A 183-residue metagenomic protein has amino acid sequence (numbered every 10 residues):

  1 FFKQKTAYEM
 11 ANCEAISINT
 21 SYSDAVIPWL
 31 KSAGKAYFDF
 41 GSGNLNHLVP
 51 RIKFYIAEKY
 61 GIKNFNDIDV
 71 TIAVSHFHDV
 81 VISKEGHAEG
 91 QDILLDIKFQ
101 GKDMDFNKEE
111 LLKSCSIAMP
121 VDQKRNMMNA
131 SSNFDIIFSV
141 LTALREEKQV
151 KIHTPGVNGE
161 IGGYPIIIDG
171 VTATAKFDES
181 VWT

Functional and structural regions predicted by a protein language model:
F2-M10, E14: Positively charged, low-complexity/disordered segments
E9, I16-I97, M127: Rossmann-like dinucleotide-binding core of oxidoreductases
G61-T183: Long, compositionally biased stretches enriched for glycine and/or charged residues
